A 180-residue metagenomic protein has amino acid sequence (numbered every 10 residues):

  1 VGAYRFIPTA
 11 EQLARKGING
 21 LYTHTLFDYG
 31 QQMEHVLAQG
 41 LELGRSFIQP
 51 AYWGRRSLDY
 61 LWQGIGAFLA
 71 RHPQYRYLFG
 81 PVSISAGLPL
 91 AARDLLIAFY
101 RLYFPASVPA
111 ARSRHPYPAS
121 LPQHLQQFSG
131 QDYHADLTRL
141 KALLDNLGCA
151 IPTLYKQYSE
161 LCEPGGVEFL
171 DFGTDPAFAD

Functional and structural regions predicted by a protein language model:
G2-P8: Conserved beta-strand in the GNAT
E11-G166, G173-T174: Acyl-donor binding region in acyl/amide transferases
P176-A179: Extended effector regions of multi-domain proteins
